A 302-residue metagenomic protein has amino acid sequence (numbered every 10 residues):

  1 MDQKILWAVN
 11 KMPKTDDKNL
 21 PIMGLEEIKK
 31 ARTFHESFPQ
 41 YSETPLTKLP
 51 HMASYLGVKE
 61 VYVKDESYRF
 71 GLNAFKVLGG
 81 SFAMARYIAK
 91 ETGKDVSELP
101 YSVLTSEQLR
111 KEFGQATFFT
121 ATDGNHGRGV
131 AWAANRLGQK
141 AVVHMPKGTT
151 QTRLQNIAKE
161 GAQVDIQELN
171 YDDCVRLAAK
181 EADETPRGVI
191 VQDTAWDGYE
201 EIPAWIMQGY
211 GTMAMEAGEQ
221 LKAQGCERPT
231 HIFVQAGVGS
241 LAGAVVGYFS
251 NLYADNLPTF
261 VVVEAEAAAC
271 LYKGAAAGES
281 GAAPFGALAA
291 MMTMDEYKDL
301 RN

Functional and structural regions predicted by a protein language model:
M1-N302: PLP-dependent amino-acid enzyme catalytic core
